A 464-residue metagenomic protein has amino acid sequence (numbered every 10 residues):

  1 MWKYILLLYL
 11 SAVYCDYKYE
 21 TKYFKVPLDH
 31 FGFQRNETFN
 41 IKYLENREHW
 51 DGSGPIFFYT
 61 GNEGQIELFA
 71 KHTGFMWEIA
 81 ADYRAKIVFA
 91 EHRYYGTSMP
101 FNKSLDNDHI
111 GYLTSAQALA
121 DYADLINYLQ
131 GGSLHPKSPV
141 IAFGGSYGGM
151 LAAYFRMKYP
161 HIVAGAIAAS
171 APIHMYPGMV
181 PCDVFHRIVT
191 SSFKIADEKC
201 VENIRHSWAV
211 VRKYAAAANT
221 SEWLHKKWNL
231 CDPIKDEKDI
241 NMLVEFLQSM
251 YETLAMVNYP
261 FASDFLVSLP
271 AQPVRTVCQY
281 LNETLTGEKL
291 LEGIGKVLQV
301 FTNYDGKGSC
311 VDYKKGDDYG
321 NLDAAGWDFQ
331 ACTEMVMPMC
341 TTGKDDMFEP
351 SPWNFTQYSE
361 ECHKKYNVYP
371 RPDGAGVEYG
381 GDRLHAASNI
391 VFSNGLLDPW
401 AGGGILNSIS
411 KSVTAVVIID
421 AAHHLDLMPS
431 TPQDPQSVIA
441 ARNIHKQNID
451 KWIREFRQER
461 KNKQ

Functional and structural regions predicted by a protein language model:
W2-K86, L105, Y112, L397 (+1 more regions): Catalytic-loop region of hydrolases
A80-P100: Conserved alpha/beta-hydrolase
H109-G132: Alpha/beta-hydrolase active-site loop
L134-Y147: Alpha/beta-hydrolase fold nucleophile elbow
G144-G148, A152, R156, D398: Gly/Ala-rich beta-loop-alpha elbow adjacent to hydrolase catalytic centers
L151-D328: Alpha/beta-hydrolase
D305-S309, K314-Y379: Small-residue-rich helix-loop
A386, F392-N394: Short beta-strand/loop motif that positions the catalytic acidic residue of the alpha/beta-hydrolase fold
